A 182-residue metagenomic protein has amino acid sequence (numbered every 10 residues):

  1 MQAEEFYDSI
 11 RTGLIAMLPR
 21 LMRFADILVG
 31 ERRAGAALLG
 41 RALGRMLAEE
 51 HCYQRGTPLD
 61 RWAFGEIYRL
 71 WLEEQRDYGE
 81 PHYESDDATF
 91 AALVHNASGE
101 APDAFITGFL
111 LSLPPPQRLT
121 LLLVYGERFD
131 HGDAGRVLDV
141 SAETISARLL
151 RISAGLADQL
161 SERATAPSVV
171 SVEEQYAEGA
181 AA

Functional and structural regions predicted by a protein language model:
M1-R23, R33-A36, L47: A short, charge-rich alpha-helical start-of-domain segment used by transcription regulators
S9, R20, G108, R118-L119: Pre-recognition alpha-helix immediately N-terminal to the DNA-recognition helix within helix-turn-helix or winged-helix
L18, D26, A36-A91, L149 (+1 more regions): Σ70-family region 2.3-2.4 aromatic/basic alpha-helix that recognizes the −10 promoter and nucleates DNA melting
A42, L121, A134-G135, I145: Hydrophobic positions on the alpha-helical face of helix-turn-helix-like DNA-binding modules
N96-A97, F105-L113: Short amphipathic alpha-helical boundary/capping segments
S112-D133: Short amphipathic alpha helix immediately N-terminal
L138-S171: DNA-recognition helix of helix-turn-helix
